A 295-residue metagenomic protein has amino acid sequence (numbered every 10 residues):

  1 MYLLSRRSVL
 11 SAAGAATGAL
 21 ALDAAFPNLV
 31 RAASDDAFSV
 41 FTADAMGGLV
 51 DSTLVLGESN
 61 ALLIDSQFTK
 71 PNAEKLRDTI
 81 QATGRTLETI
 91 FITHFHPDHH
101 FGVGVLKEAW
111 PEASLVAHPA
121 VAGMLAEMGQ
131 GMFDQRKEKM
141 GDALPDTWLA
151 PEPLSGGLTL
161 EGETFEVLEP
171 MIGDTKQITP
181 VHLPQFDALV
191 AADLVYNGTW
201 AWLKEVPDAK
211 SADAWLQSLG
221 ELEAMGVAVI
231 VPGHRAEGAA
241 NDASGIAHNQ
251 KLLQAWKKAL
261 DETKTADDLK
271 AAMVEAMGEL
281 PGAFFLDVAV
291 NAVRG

Functional and structural regions predicted by a protein language model:
M1-L3, S8-L29: N-terminal export signals
L10, G14, T265-G295: C-terminal regulatory/interaction regions
A33-A82, P180-D193: Conserved beta-strand hairpin/beta-sheet module of binuclear metal-dependent hydrolase folds, prominently
L49, K70-P71, F95-H100, A122-L125 (+3 more regions): Active-site environment of divalent metal-dependent phosphoester hydrolases
I64-S66, T89-H96, V116-H118, V190-A192 (+1 more regions): Active-site neighborhood of phospho(di)ester-bond hydrolases with catalytic His/Asp-centered motifs
R85-G157: Active-site HxH/HxHxD metal-binding segment of metal-dependent hydrolases
S155-F186: Core dinuclear metal-dependent hydrolase active-site scaffold
H182, A188, D213-D268, A272: Divalent-metal (often Zn2+) His-rich catalytic cores of metallo-beta-lactamase-fold enzymes
